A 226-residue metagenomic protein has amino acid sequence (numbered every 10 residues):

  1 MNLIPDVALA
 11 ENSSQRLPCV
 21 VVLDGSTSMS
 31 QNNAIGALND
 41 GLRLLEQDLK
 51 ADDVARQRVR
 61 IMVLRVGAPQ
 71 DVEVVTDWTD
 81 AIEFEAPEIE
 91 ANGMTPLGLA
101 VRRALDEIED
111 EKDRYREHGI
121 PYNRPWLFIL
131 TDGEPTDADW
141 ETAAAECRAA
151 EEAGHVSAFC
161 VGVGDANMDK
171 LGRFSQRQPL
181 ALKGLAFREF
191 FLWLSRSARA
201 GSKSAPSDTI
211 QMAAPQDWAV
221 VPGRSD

Functional and structural regions predicted by a protein language model:
M1-D226: Acidic, low-complexity intrinsically disordered regions
